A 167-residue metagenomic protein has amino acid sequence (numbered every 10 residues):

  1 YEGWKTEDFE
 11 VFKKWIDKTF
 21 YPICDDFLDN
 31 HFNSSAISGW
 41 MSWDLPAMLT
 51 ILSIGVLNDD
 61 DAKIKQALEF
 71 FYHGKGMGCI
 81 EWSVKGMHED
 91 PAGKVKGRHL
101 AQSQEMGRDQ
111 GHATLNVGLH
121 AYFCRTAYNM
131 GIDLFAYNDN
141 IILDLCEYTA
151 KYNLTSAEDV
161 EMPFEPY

Functional and structural regions predicted by a protein language model:
Y1-M130: Aromatic-lined, polymer-binding surfaces characteristic of secreted/periplasmic polysaccharide-degrading enzymes
L134-Y167: CBM-like carbohydrate-recognition segments
